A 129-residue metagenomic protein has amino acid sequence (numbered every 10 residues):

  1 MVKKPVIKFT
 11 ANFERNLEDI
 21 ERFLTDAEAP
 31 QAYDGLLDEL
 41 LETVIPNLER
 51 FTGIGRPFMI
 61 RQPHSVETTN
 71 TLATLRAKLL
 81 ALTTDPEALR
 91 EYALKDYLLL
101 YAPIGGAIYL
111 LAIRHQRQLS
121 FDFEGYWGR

Functional and structural regions predicted by a protein language model:
M1-L89, W127-R129: Basic, Lys/Arg-enriched alpha-helical interface segments
L80-R129: Enriched for short, Lys/Arg-rich terminal
